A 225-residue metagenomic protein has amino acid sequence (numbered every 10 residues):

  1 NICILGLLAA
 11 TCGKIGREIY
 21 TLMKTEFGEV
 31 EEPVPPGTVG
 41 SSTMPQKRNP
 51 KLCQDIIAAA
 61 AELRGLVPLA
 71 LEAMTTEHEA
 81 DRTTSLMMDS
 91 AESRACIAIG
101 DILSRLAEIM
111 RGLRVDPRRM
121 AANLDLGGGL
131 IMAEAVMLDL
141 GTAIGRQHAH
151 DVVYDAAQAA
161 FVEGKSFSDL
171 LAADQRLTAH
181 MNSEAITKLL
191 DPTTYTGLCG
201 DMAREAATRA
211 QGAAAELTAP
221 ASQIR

Functional and structural regions predicted by a protein language model:
N1-T76: Internal glycine-rich alpha/beta core junctions
S42-R225: Catalytic-core signal marking the mid-to-C-terminal active-site face
